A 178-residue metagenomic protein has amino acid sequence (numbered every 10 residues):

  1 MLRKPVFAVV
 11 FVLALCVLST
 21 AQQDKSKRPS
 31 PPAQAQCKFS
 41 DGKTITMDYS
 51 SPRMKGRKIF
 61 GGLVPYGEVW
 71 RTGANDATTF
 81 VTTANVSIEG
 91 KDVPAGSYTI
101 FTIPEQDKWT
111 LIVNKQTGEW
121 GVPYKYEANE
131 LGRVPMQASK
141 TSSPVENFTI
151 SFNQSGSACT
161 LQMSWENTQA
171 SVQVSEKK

Functional and structural regions predicted by a protein language model:
M1-V9: Bacterial N-terminal signal peptides that target proteins for export
A8-C16: Bacterial N-terminal signal peptides
V9-V10, S30, T78: Generic detector of short alpha-helix boundary/capping microenvironments and adjacent low-complexity segments
V17-A21: Sec/Tat signal peptide C-region and signal peptidase I cleavage site
Q22-E68, T117-K178: Primarily secretory-pathway and cell-envelope proteins
W70-E119: Mid-length scaffold segments of soluble, non-membrane domains
